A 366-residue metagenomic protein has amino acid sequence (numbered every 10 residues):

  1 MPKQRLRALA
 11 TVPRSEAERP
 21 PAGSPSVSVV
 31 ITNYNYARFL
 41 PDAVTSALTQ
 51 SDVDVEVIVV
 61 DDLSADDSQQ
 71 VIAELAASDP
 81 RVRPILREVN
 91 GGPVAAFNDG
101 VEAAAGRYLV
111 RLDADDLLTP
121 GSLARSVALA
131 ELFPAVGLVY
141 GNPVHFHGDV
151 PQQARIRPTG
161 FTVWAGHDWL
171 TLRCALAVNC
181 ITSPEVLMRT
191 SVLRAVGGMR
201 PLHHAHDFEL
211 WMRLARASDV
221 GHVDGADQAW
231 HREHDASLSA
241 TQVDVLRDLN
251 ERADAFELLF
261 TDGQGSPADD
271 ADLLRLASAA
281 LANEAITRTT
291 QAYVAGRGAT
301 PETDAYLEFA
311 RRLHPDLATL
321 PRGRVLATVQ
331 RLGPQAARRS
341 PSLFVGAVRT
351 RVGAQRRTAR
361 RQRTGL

Functional and structural regions predicted by a protein language model:
M1-A22, A175, E233-L366: C-terminal subregions of glycosyltransferases and related glycan-biosynthesis enzymes
P25-S28, E56, E209: Cell-envelope/extracellular polymer assembly enzymes that use nucleotide-activated donors
T45-D54: Short, acidic, metal-binding catalytic loop of nucleotide-sugar glycosyltransferases
D61-Q70, V89, D113: A conserved acidic beta->alpha catalytic loop
R87-A104: Glycine-rich, basic loop-to-helix element that forms the pyrophosphate-binding segment of sugar-nucleotide handling
L109: Short aromatic/hydrophobic "clamp" motif used to bind/position activated sugar donors
L123-V192, V196, F260: Flexible acidic/His/Gly-enriched loops in nucleotide-sugar-dependent glycosyltransferase catalytic domains
F161-R252: Conserved nucleotide-sugar donor-binding catalytic segment
